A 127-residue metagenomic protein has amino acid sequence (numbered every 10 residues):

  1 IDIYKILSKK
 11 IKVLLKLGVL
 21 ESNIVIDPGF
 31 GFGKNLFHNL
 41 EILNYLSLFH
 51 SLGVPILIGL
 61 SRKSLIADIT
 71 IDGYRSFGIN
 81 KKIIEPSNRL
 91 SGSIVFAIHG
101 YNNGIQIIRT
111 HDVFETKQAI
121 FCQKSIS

Functional and structural regions predicted by a protein language model:
I1-L17, F32-S127: Active-site-adjacent loop and "lid" segments of alpha/beta metabolic enzymes
L20-N23: Short acidic capping loops at alpha-helix termini that bridge into adjacent secondary structure
